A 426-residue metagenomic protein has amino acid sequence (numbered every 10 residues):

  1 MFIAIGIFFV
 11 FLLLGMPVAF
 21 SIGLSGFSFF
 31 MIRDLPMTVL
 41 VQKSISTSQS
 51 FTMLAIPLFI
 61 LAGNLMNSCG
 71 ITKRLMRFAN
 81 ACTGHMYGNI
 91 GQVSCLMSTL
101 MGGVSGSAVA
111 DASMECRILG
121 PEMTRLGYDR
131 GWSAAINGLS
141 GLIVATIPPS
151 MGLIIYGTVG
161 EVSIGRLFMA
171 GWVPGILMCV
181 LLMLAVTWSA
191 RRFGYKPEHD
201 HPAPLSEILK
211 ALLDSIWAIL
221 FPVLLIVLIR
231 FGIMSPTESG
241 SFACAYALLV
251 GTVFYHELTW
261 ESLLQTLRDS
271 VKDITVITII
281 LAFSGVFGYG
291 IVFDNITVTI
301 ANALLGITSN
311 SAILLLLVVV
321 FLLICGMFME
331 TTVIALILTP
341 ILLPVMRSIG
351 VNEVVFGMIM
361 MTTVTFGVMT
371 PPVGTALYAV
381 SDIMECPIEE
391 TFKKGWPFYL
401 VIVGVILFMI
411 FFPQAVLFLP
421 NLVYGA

Functional and structural regions predicted by a protein language model:
M1-A426: Alpha-helical transmembrane segments of multi-pass membrane transport proteins
